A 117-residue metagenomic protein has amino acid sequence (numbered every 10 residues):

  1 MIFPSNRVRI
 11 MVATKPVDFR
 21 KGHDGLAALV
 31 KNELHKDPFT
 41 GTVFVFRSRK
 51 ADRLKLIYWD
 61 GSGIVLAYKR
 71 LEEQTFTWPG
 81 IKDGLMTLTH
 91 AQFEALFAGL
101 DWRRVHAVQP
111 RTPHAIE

Functional and structural regions predicted by a protein language model:
M1-E117: Polybasic/polar functional segments that serve as interface/processing modules
